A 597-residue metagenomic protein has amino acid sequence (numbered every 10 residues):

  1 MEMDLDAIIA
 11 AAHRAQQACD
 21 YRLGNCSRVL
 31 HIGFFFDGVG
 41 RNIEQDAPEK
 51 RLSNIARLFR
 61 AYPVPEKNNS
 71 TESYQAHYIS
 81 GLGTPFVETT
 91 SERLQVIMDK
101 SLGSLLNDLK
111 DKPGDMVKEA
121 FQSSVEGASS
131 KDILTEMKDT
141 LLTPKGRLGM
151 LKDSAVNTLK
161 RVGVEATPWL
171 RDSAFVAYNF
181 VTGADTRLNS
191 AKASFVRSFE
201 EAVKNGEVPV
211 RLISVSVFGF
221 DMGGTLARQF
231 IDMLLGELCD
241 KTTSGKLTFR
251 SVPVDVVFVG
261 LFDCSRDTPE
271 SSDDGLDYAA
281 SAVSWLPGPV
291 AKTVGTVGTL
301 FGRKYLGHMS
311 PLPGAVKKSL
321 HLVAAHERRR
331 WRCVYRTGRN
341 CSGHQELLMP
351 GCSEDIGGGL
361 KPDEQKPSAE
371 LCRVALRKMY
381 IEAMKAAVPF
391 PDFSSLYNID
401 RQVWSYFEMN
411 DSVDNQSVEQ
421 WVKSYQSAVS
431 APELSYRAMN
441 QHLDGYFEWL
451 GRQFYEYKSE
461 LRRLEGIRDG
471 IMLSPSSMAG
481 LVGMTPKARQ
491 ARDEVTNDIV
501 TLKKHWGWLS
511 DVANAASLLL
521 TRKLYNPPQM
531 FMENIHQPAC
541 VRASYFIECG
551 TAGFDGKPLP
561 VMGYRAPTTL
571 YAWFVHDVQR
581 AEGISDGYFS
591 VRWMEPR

Functional and structural regions predicted by a protein language model:
M1-R597: Active-site- or binding-pocket-proximal scaffold segments within functional domains
